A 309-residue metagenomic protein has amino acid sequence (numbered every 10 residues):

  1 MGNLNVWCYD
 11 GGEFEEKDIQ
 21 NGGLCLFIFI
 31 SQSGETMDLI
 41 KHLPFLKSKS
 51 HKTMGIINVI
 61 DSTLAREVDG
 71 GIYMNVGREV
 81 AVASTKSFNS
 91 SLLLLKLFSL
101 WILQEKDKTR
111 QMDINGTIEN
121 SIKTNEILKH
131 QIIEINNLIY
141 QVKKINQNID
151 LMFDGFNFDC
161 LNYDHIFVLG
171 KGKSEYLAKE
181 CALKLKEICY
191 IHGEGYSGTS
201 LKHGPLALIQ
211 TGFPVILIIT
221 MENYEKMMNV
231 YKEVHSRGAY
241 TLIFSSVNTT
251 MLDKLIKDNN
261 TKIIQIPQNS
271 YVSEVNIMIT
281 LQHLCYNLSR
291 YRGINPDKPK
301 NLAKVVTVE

Functional and structural regions predicted by a protein language model:
M1-E309: A SIS-like phosphosugar-recognition module
